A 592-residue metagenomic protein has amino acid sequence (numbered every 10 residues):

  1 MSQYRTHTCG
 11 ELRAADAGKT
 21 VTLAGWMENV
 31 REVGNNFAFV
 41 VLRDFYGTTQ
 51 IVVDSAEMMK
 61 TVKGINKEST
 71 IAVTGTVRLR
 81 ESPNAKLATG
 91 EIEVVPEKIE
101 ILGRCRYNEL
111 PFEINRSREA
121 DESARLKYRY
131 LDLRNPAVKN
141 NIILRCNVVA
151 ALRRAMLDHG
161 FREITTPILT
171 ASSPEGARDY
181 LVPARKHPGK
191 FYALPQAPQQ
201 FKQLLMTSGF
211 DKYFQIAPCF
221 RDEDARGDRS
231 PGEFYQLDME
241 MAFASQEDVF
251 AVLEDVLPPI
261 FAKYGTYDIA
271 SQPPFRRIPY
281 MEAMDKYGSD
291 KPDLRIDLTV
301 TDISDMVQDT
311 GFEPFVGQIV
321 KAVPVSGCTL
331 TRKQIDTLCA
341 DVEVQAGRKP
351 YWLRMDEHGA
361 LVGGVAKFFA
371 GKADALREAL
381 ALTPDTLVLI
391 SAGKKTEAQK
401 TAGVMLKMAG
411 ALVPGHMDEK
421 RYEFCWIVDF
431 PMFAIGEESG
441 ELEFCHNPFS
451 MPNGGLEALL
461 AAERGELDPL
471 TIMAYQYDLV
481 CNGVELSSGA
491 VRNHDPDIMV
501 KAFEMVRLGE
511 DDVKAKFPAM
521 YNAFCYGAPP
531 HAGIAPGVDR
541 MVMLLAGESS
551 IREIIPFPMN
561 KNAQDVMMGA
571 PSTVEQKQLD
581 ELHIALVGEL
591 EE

Functional and structural regions predicted by a protein language model:
M1-E592: Class II aminoacyl-tRNA synthetase catalytic cores and aaRS-like
